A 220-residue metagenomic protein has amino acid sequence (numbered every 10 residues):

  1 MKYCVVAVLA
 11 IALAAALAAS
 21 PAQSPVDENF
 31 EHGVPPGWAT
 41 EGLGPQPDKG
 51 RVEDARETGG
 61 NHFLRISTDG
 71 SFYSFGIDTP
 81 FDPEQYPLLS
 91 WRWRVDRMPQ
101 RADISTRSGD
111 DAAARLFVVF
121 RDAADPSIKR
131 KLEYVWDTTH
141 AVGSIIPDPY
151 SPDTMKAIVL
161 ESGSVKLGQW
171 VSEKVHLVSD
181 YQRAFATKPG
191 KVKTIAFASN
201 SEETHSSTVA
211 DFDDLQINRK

Functional and structural regions predicted by a protein language model:
V6-A16: Bacterial N-terminal signal peptides
P21-G44: Extracellular carbohydrate-recognition regions
F30, I195, D213-I217: Extracellular beta-strand elements of beta-rich domains used for carbohydrate recognition/degradation or cell-matrix
V52-S74: Short carbohydrate-recognition loop motifs
D78-L89, S164-L167: Extracellular/lumenal carbohydrate-interaction signature centered on repeated Trp-anchored short motifs
R92-M98, R121-A123, V178-D180: Solvent-exposed strand-to-loop "edge" motifs in beta-rich extracellular domains
G109-M155: Extracellular/luminal beta-rich ligand-recognition and adhesion surfaces characterized by aromatic-Gly/Pro-enriched
D111-L116, D153-G163, L167-S206: Extracellular beta-strand ligand-recognition surfaces/modules
